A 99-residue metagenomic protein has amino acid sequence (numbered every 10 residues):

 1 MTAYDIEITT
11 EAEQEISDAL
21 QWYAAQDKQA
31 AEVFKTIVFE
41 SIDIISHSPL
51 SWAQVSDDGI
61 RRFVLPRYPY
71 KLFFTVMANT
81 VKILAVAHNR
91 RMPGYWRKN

Functional and structural regions predicted by a protein language model:
M1-K35: Arg/Lys-rich, positively charged N-terminal/basic patches that mediate binding to nucleic acids
E32-F34, A53-I60, G94-W96: Solvent-exposed interaction patches of small proteins and small membrane subunits
I42-S46: Short proline/glycine- and basic residue-enriched helix-capping loop/turn segments at helix->loop/beta transitions
H47-T80: Basic/aromatic recognition patch in beta-strand/loop cores that engages polyanionic ligands
Y70-K71, T75-N99: Enriched for short, Lys/Arg-rich terminal
